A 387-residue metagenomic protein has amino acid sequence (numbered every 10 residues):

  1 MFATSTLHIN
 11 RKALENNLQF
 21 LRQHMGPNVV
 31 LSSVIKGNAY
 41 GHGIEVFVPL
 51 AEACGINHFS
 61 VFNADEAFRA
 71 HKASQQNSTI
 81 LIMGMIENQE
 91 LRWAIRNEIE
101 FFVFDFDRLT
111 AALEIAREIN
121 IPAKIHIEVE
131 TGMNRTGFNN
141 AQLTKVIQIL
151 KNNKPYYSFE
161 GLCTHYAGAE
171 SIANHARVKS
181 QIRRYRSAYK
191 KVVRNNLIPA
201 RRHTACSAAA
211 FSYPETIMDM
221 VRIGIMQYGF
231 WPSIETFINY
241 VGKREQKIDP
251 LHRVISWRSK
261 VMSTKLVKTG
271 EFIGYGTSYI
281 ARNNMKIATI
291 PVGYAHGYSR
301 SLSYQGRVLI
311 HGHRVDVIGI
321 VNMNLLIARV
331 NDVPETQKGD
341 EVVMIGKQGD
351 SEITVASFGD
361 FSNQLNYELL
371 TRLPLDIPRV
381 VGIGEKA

Functional and structural regions predicted by a protein language model:
F2-R11, E15, E66, I86 (+3 more regions): Active-site anion/phosphate-binding pocket segments in diverse small-molecule metabolic enzymes
S5-I9, E15-N16, P27-R201: Active-site-proximal beta-alpha core segment in soluble small-molecule metabolic enzymes
H24: Conserved PLP-enzyme active-site core in the AAT-like
